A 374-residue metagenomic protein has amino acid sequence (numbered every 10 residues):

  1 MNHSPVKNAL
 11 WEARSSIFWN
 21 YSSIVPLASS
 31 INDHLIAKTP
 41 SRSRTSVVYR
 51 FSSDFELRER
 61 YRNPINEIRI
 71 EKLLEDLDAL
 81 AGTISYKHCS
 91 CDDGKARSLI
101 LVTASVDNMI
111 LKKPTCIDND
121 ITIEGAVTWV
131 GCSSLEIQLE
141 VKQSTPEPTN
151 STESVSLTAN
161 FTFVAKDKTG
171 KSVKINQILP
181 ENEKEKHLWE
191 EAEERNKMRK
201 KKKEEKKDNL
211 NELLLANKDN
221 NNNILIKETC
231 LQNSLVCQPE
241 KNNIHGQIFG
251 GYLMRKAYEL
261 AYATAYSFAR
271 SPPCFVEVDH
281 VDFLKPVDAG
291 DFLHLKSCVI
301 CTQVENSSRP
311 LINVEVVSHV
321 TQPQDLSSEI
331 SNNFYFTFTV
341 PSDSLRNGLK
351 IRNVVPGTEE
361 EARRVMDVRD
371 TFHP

Functional and structural regions predicted by a protein language model:
M1-V25, S29, T115-T122, T128-N209 (+2 more regions): HotDog/MaoC-like acyl-thioester-processing domains
H3-S4, N8-A9, S16-R69, I178 (+2 more regions): Catalytic strand-loop segment that frames the active site of acyl-thioester-processing enzymes
S46, L101-V106, E136, T158 (+2 more regions): Hydrophobic residues on conserved beta-strands that form the core of alpha/beta folds
N66, I70-L73, S85-T103, P114-T115 (+2 more regions): Single-stranded nucleic-acid-binding OB-fold domains
I68-A96, F249-P273: Active-site helix/loop of acyl-thioester processing domains in fatty-acid/polyketide metabolism, spanning hotdog-fold
G94-T122, T145-N150, R270-P286, D291: A cross-kingdom feature marking solvent-exposed beta-strand/loop segments within repeated, beta-rich binding/scaffold
I226, C230, P272-F275, D279 (+3 more regions): Electrostatic interaction modules used in gene-expression and signaling proteins
L253, A257, A261, P273-Q303: C-terminal, well-structured subdomains that either form a transmembrane helix-short loop-helix hairpin in multi-pass
